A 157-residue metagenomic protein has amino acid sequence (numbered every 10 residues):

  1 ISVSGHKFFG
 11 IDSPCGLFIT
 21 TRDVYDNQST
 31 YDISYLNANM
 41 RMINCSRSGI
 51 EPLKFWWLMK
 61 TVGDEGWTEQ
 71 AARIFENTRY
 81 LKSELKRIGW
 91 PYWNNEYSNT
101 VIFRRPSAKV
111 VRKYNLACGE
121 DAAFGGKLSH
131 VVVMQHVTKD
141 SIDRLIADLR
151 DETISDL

Functional and structural regions predicted by a protein language model:
I1-N95: Active-site C-terminal subdomain of aminotransferase-like
S2, I19, W56, I102-R104 (+2 more regions): Residues in well-ordered beta-strands of folded domains
L58-V62, R105, L149-T153: Generic structural signal for hydrophobic core residues of well-folded globular domains
A71, R79, V111, F124-G125: C-terminal, non-catalytic "cap/extension" segments appended to globular domains
Y80, E84-I88, K109-N115, D148-D156: Generic non-transmembrane alpha-helical segments
G89-N115: Conserved PLP-binding catalytic core of the aspartate aminotransferase-like
N95, N99-T100, L116-V133: Conserved PLP cofactor-binding pocket of PLP-dependent enzymes
A123-L157: PLP-dependent enzyme catalytic core of the Aspartate aminotransferase-like
